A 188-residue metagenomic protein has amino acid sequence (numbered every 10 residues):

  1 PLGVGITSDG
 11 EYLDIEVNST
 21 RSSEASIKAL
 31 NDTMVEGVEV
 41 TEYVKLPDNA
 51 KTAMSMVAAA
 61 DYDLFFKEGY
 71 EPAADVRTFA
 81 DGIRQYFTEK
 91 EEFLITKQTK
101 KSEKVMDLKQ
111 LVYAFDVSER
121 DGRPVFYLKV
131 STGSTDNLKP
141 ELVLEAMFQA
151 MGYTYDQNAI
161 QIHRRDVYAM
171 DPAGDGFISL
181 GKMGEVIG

Functional and structural regions predicted by a protein language model:
P1-E16, P47-T52: Short, charge-patterned binding micro-sites
G5-D9, S55-V57, R120-R123: Short, flexible turn/loop "capping" segments at secondary-structure junctions
E11-D14, A58-E68: Short glycine-/aliphatic-rich beta-strand segments at the starts of folded cytosolic domains
N18-S23, G69-A73, G133: Helix N-cap motif at beta-to-alpha junctions
E24-M34, D75-F87, V143-L144: Short amphipathic alpha-helices in soluble, non-transmembrane regions that often serve as interface/regulatory elements
N31, V38-N49: Acidic, low-complexity central loop/insert segments
L64-V105: A contiguous pocket-lining binding segment that forms or flanks enzyme active sites
T88-G188: Core RNA-modification/binding signature centered on pseudouridine synthases
